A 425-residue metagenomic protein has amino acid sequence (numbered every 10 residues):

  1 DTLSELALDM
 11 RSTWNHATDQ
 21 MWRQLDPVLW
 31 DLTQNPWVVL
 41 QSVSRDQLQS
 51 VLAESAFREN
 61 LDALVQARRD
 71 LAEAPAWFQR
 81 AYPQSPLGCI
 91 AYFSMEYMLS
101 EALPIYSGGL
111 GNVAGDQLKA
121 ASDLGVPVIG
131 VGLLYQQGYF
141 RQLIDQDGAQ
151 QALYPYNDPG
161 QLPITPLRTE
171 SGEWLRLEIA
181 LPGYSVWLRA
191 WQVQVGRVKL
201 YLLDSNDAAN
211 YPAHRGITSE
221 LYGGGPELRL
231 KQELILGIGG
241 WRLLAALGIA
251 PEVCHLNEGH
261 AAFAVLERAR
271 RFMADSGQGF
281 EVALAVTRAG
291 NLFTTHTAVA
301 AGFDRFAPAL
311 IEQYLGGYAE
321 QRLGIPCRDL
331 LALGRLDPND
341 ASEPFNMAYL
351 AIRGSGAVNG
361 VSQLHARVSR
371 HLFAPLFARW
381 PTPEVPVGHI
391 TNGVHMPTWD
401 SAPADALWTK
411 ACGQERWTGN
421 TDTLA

Functional and structural regions predicted by a protein language model:
D1-A425: Catalytic cores of carbohydrate-active enzymes across secretory and cytosolic contexts
